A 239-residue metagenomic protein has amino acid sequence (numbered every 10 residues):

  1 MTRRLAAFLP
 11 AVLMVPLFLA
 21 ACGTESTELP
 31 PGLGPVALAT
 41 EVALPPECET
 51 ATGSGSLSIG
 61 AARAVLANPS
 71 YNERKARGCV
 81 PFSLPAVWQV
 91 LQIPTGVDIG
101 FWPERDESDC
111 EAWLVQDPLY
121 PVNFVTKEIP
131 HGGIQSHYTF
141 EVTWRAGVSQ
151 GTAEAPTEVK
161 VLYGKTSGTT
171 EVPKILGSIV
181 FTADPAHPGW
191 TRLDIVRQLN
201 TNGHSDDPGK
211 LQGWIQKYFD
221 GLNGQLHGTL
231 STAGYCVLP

Functional and structural regions predicted by a protein language model:
M1-V12: Bacterial N-terminal signal peptides that target proteins for export
F18-A21: C-terminal motif of bacterial Sec signal peptides marking the signal peptidase cleavage site
G23-S26: Bacterial signal peptide processing site
L29-V122: Hydrophobic ligand-binding cavity/cleft-lining segments
L44, C48, A155-K217: Beta-strand/loop substructures that line and gate deep hydrophobic ligand-binding cavities in soluble
G78, Y138-Q150, L176-P185: Hydrophobic/aromatic beta-strand elements that line small-molecule binding cavities or substrate pockets in beta-rich
D106-S149: Mid-length scaffold segments of soluble, non-membrane domains
G224-P239: Short, highly charged C-terminal tails/helix-capping segments
